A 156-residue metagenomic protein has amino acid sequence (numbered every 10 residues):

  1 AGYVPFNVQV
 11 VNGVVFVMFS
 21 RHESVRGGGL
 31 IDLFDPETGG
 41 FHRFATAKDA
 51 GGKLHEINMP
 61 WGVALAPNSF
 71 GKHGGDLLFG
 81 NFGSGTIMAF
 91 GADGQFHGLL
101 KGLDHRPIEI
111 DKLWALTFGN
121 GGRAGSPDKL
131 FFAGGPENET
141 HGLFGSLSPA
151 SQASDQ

Functional and structural regions predicted by a protein language model:
A1-Q156: Sequence/structural signature of beta-propeller domains
